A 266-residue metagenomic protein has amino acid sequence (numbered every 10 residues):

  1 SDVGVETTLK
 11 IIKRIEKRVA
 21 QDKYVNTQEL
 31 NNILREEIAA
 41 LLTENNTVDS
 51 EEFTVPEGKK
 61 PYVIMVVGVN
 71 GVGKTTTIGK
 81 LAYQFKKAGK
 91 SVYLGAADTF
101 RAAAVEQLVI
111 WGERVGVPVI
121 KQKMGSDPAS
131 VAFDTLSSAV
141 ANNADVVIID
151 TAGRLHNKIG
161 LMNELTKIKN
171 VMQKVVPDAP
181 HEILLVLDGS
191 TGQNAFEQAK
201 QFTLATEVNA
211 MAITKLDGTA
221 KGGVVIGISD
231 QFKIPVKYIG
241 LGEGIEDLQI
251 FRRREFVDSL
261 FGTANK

Functional and structural regions predicted by a protein language model:
S1-A97, A104-M124, A132-V140, A144-I149: Primarily NTPase-proximal linker/entry elements flanking Walker-type ATP/GTP-binding cores
V5-T7, R101, D217, I245: Short hydrophobic/aromatic residue motifs in ordered secondary structure
D98-T99, G189: Residue-level signal for short, function-critical loop segments
Q107, M124-N142, H156-G262: Conserved catalytic-core segment of NTP-binding enzymes
A152-R154: Short glycine-rich anion-binding loops that position phosphate/pyrophosphate groups of nucleotides and phosphorylated
